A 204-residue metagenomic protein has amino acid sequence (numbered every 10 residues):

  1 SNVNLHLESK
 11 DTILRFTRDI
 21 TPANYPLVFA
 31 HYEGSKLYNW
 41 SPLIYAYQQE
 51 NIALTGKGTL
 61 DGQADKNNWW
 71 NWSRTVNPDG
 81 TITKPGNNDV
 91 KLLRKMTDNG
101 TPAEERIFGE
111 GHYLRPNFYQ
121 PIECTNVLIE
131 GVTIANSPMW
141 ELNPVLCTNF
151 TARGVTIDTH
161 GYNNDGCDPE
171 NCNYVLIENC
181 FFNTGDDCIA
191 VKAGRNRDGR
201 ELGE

Functional and structural regions predicted by a protein language model:
S1-E204: Extracellular/periplasmic carbohydrate-active domains that bind, remodel, or depolymerize complex polysaccharides
